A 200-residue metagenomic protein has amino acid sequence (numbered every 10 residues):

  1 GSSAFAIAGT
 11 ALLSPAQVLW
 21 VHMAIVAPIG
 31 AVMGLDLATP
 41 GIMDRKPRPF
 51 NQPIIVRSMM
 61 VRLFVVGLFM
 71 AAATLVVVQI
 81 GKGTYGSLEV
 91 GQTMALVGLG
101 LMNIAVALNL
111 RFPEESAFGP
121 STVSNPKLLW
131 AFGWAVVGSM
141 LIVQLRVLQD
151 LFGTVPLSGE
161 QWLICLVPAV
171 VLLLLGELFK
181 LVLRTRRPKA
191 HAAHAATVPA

Functional and structural regions predicted by a protein language model:
G1-E115: Membrane-embedded transport module
F5-A6, G83-G86, V147-A200: Cytosolic catalytic headpiece
A11-L13, L88-E89, R111, W130-W134 (+2 more regions): Short hydrophobic/aromatic segments of transmembrane alpha-helices and their interfaces
A16-L19, M43-L63, S116-G133, G153-G159 (+1 more regions): Membrane-interface segments at loop-to-transmembrane junctions
V21-I25, G98-V106, A135-I142, A169-G176: Alpha-helical transmembrane segments of multi-pass membrane proteins
R62, V66, M70, T74 (+3 more regions): Hydrophobic alpha-helical membrane-embedded or membrane-associated segments
M70-V77, W134-D150: Hydrophobic alpha-helical transmembrane segments in multi-pass integral membrane proteins
I104, N109-P126, V147-G153, L181: Transmembrane alpha-helical segments that serve as helix-helix packing and pore/cofactor-lining elements in multipass
